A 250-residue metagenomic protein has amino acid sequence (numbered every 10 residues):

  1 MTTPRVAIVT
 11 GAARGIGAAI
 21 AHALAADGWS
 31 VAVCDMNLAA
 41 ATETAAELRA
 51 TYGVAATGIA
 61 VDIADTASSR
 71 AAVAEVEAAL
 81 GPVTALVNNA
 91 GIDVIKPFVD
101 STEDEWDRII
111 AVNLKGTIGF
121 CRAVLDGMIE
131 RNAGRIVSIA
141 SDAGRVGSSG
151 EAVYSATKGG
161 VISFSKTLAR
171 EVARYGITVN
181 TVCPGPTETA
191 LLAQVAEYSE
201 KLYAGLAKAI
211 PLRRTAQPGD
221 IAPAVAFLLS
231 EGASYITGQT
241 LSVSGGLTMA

Functional and structural regions predicted by a protein language model:
T2-A32, L168: Canonical Rossmann dinucleotide-binding motif of NAD(H)/NADP(H)-dependent dehydrogenases/reductases, specifically
P97-F98, T102-I110, L202, L206: Substrate-binding pocket helix/loop in short-chain dehydrogenase/reductase
V99, V146-A152, R174-Y175, R213 (+1 more regions): Active-site loop immediately N-terminal to the catalytic Tyr-X3-Lys motif of short-chain dehydrogenase/reductase
I118, I129, A133, R214-V243 (+1 more regions): C-terminal substrate-recognition "lid" of short-chain dehydrogenase/reductases
C121, T157, S165: Active-site helix of classical SDR
D126, R170-R174, S234: Alpha-helical segment proximal to the catalytic Tyr-Lys
S141: Residue(s) in the substrate-gating loop at a strand-loop-helix junction that position the organic substrate next
